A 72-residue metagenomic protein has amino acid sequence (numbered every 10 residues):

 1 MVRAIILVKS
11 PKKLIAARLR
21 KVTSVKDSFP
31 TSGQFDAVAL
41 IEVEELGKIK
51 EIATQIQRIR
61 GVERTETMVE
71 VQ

Functional and structural regions predicted by a protein language model:
M1-Q72: A compositional/biophysical signature of low hydrophobicity enriched in polar/charged and small residues
